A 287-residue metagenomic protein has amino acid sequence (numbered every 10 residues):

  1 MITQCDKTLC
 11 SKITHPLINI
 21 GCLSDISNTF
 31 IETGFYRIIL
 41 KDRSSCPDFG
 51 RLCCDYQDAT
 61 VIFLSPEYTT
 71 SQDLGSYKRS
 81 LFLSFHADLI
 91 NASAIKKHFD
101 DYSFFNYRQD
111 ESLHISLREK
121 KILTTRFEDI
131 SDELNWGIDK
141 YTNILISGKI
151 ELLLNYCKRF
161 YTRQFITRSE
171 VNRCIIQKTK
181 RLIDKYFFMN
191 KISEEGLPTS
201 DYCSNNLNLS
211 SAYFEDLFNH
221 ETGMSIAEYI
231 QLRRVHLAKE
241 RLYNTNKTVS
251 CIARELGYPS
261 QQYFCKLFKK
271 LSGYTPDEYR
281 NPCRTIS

Functional and structural regions predicted by a protein language model:
M1-Q57: Generic protein-terminus/edge-of-domain signal
P47-D48, T69-S76: Short beta-strand His + acidic residue motifs that chelate non-heme Fe in jelly-roll/DSBH and cupin folds
Y56-T69, S84-A87: Conserved metal-binding segment of the jelly-roll/cupin
G75-W136: A hydrophobic/aromatic-rich effector-binding and dimerization subdomain of bacterial HTH-type transcriptional regulators
K121-R181: An amphipathic alpha-helical interaction segment
I175-A227, T245-E255: DNA-binding recognition helix and immediately preceding turn/loop of helix-turn-helix/winged-helix domains
F218-M224, L267-Y279: A secondary-structure capping/hinge motif
H220-Q262, N281-S287: Terminal helix-turn-helix DNA-binding modules in bacterial transcription factors
